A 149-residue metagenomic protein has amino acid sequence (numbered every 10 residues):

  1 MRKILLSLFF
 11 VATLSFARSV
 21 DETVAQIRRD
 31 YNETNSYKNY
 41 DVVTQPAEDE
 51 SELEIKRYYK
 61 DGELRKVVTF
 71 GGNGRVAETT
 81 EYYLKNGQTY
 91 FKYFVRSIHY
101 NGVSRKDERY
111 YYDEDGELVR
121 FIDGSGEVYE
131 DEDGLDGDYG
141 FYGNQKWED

Functional and structural regions predicted by a protein language model:
M1, A17-R18: N-terminal Sec-dependent export signals
M1, T34-N35, R75, Y93-F94 (+2 more regions): Generic detector of bulky aromatic hydrophobic side chains
K3-T13: Sec-dependent N-terminal signal peptides
F10-V11, A17, V95, Y142: Compositionally biased, low-structure terminal segments
R18-E54, N101-D149: Long terminal segments
Y58-G102: Mature extracytoplasmic domains of secretory-pathway proteins
